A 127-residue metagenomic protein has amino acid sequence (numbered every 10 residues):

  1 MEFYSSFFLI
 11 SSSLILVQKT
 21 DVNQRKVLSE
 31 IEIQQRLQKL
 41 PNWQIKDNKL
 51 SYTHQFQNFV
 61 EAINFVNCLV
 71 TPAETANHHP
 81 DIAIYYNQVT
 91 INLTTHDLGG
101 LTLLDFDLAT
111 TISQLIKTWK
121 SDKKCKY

Functional and structural regions predicted by a protein language model:
E2-Y127: Charge-rich alpha-helical segments
